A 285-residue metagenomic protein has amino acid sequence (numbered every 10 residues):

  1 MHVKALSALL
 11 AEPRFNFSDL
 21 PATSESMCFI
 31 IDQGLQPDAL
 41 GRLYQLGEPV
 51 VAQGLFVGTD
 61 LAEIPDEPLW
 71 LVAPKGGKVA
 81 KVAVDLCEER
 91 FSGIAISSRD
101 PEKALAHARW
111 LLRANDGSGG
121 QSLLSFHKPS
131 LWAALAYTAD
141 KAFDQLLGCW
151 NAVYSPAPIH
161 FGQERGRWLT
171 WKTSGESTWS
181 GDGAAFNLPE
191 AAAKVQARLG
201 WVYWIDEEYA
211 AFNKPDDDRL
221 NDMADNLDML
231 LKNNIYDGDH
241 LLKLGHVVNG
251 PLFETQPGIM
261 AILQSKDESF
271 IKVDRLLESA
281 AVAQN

Functional and structural regions predicted by a protein language model:
M1-G58, D66, L71, S98-E102 (+1 more regions): A contiguous, surface-oriented mixed alpha/beta subdomain in the mid-to-C-terminal portion of proteins that forms
V57-E89: Short, intrinsically disordered low-complexity segments
K78-V79, P101-K103: A short acidic, glycine/proline-enriched capping/turn motif at secondary-structure boundaries, especially helix N-cap
S92-I94: Short glycine-/aliphatic-rich beta-strand segments at the starts of folded cytosolic domains
